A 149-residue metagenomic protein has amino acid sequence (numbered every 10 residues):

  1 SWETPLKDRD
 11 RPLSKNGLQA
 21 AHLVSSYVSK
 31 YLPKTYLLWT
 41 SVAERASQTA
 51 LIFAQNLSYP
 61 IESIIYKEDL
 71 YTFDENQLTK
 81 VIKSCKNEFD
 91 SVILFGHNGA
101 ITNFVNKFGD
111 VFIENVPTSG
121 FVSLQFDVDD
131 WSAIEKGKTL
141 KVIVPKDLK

Functional and structural regions predicted by a protein language model:
S1-L70, I101, I113-P117, K149: Active-site-proximal alpha-helix that buttresses catalytic centers in soluble enzyme cores
Y36, N87-G96: Generic beta-sheet signal
I52-F53, K107, D127: Residue-level signal for well-ordered alpha-helical positions
L70-I82: Short alpha-helix plus adjacent loop in nuclease-associated cores
T79-C85, D130-W131: Short, surface-exposed amphipathic charged segments that create phosphate/polyanion-binding patches used for binding
C85-E88, N98-G120: Non-DNA-binding regulatory cores of transcription-related proteins, predominantly C-terminal effector-binding
V111-P145: Domain-level recognition of soluble alpha/beta enzyme cores, biased toward histidine phosphatases/phosphomutases
